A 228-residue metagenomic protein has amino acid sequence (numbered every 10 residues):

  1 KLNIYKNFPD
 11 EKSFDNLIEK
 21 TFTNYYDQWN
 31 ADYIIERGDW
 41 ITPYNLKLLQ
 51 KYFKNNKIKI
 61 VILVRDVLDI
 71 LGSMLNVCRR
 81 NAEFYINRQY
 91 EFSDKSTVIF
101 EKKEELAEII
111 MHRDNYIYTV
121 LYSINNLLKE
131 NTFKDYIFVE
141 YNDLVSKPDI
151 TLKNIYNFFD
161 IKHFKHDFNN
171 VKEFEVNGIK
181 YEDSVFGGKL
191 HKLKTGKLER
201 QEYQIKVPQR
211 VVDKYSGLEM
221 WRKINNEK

Functional and structural regions predicted by a protein language model:
K1-Y52, F84-K102, K197, E202-I205 (+1 more regions): PAPS-dependent sulfation machinery
S13-D27, G72-F158, E219: PAPS-dependent sulfotransferase catalytic domain
N30-D32, N55-I58, K134: A general structural motif
I34-R37, I62-V64, F138-E140: Short beta-strand segments
T42-N45, L68-S73, V145-P148, K172-E175: Short catalytic/ligand-binding loop motif for oxyanion handling, primarily in non-cytosolic enzymes, centered on
L49-N55, K153-F158: Short, surface-exposed basic-aromatic patches at helix termini and helix-loop junctions that form
Y52-V77: Conserved phosphate-donor/acceptor-positioning beta-strand/loop module used by diverse small-molecule
V98-M111, L121, N125-K134, D149-I150 (+1 more regions): PAPS-dependent sulfotransferases, especially Golgi type II membrane carbohydrate sulfotransferases
